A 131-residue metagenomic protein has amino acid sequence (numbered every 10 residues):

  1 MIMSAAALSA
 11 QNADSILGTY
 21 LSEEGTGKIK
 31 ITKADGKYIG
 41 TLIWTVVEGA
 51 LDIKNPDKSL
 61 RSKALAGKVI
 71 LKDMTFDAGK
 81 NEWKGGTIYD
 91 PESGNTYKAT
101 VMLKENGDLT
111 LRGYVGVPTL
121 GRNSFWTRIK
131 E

Functional and structural regions predicted by a protein language model:
M1-N12: Bacterial Sec-dependent N-terminal signal peptides
Q11-I16, G116-L120: Short beta-strand segments and strand-loop junctions that repeat across beta-rich extracellular domains
I16-L17, E23-E92, T96-K98: Central antiparallel beta-sheet cores of small beta-barrel/beta-sandwich binding domains
L21-S22, V115: Non-cytosolic beta-sheet module surface loops
A34, K104-E105: Structural motif
P91, M102, V115-V117: Short polar/acidic secondary-structure junctions
N106-D108, Y114-E131: Edge beta-strand at a domain terminus
